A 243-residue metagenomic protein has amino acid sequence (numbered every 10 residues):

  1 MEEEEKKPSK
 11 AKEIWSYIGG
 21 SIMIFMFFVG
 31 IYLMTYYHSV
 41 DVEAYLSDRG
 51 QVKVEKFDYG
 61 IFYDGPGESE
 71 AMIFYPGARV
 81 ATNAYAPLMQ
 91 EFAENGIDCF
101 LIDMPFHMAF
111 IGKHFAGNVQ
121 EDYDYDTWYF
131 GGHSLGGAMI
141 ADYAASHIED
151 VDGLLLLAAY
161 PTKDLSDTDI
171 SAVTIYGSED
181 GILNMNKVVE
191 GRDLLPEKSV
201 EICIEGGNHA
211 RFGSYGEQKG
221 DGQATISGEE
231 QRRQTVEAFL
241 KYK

Functional and structural regions predicted by a protein language model:
W15-L33: Hydrophobic membrane-insertion alpha-helices, especially the h-region of bacterial N-terminal signal peptides
S69-G77: Short beta-strand element of the alpha/beta-hydrolase
M89-F110: Conserved alpha/beta-hydrolase
F130-G131, L154: Conserved alpha/beta-hydrolase fold motif
G131-I140: Gly/Ala-rich beta-loop-alpha elbow adjacent to hydrolase catalytic centers
E149-P161: A conserved short beta-strand
T168, T174-Y176: Short beta-strand/loop motif that positions the catalytic acidic residue of the alpha/beta-hydrolase fold
Y176-E230: Active-site-adjacent alpha-helix of alpha/beta-hydrolase-fold enzymes
